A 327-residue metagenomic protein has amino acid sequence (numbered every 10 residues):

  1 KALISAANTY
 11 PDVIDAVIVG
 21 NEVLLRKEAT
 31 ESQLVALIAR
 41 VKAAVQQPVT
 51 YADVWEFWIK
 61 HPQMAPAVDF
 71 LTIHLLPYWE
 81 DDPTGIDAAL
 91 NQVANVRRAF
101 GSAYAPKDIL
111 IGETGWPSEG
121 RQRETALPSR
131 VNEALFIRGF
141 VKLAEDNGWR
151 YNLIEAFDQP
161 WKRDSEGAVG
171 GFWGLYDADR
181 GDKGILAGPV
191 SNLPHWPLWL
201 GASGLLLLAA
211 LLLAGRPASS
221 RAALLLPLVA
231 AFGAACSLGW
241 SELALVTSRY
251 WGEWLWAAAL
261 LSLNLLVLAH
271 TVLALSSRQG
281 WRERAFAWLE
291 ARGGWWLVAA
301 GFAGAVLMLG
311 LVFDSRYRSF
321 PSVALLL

Functional and structural regions predicted by a protein language model:
K1, I14-D15, N21, D53-Q92 (+1 more regions): Aromatic- and acid-rich polysaccharide-binding/catalytic face of secreted or lumenal carbohydrate-active enzymes
I4, L34-Q46, R97-S102, V141 (+1 more regions): Surface-exposed amphipathic alpha-helices with a cationic face
S5-T30, W58-I59, L110-I111: Active-site groove signature of glycoside hydrolases
V19-N21, I38-I59, P106-E113, W149-Q159: Aromatic-lined carbohydrate-recognition surfaces of secreted/lumenal glycan-active proteins
L25-A29, I59-H61, E80-D82, E119-R121 (+1 more regions): Extracytoplasmic/secreted cell-surface and envelope-processing proteins
W79-Q122, R318-S322: Glycoside hydrolase catalytic-domain groove-lining segments
T125-S129, N147-R150, I154-F302: Aromatic-rich peripheral "rim/lid" segments of glycoside hydrolase catalytic domains that contact and position glycan
R292-L327: Long mid-to-C-terminal assembly/interaction modules of large eukaryotic proteins
